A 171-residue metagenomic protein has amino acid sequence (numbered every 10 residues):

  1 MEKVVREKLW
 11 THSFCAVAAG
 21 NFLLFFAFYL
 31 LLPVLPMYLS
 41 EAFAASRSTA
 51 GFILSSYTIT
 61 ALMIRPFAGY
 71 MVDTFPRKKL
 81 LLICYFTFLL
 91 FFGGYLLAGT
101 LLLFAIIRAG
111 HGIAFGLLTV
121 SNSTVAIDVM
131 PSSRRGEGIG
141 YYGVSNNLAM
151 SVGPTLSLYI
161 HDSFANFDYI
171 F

Functional and structural regions predicted by a protein language model:
S13-F43, S48-G51: Helix-loop boundary and gating motifs at the non-cytosolic
V17, L102-R108: Short hydrophobic/alpha-helical segments at membrane-entry points of transmembrane helices in Major Facilitator
A44, P76, L97-G99: Helix-breaking motifs and short loop linkers at transmembrane-helix boundaries and internal kinks in secondary membrane
T58-P66, M150-S151: Residue-level signature of mid-helix packing/kink "hotspots" within the transmembrane helices of 12-pass Major
I64-P76: Helix-to-loop junctions at the C-terminal end of transmembrane segments in multipass secondary transporters
K79-G93: Structural signature of the two symmetry-related core transmembrane helices
I107-V144: Cytoplasmic helix-loop-helix junction between adjacent transmembrane helices in 12-TM secondary transporters
Y142-F171: Helix-loop-helix hairpin linking two adjacent transmembrane segments in secondary transporters
